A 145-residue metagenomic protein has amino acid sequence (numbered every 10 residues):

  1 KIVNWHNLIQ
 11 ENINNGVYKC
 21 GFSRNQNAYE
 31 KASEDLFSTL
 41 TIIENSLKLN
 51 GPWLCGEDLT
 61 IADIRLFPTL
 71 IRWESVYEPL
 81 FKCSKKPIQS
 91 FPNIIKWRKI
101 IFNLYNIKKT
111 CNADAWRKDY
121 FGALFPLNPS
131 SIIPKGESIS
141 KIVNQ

Functional and structural regions predicted by a protein language model:
K1-Q145: C-terminal alpha-helical interaction module
